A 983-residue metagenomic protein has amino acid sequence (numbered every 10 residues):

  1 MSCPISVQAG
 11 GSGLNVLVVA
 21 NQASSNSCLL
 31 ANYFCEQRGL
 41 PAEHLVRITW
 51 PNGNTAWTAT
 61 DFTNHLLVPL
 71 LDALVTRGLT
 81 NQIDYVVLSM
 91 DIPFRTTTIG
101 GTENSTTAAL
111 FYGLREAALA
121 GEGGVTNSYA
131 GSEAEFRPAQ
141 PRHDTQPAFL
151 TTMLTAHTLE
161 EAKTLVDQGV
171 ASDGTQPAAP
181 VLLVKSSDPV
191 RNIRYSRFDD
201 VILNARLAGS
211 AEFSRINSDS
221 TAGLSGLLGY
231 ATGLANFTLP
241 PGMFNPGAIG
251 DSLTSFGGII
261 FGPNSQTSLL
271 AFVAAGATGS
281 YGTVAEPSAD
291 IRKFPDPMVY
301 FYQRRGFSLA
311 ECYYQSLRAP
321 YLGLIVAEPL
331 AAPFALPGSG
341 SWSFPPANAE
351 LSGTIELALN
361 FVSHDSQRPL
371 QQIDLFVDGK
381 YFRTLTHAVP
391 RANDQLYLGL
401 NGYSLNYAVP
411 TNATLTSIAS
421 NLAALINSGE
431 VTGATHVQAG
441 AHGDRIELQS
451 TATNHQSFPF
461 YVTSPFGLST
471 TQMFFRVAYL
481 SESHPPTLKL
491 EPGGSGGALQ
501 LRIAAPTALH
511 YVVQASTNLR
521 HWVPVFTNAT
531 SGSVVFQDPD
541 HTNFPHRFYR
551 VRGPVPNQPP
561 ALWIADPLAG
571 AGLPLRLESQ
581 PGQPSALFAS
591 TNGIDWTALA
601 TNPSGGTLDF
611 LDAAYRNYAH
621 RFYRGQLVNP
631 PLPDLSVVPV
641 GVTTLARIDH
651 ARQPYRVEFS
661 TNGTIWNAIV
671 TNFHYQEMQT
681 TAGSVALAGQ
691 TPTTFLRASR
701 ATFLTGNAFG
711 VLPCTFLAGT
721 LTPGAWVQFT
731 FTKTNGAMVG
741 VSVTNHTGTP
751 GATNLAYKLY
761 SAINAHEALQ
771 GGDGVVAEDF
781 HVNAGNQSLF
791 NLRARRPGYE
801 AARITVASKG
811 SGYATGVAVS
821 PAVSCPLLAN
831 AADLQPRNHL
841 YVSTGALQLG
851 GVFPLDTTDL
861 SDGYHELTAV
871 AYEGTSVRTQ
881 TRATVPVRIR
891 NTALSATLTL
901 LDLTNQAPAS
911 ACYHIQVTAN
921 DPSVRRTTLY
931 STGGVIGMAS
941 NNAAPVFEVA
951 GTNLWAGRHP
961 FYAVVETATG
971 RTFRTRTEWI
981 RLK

Functional and structural regions predicted by a protein language model:
G10-Q372, R890: Cysteine-dependent hydrolase recognition
A347-T386, A392, M473-R476, F659-T680 (+1 more regions): Long, low-complexity serine/threonine/glycine- and acidic-rich segments characteristic of extracellular
L351, H364-P369, V389-R391, T507-V512 (+5 more regions): A short beta-turn/strand-edge loop motif at beta-sheet boundaries
S363-D365, L400, S450-A452, I503-T507 (+7 more regions): Non-cytosolic beta-sheet module surface loops
P369-I373, D394-L396, Q456-F458, L509-V512 (+7 more regions): Short beta-strand/loop motifs in extracellular/secreted proteins, especially within beta-sandwich accessory domains
L385-V462, S699-T702, T715-S808, C825-L828: Extended, beta-strand-rich, solvent-exposed assembly scaffolds of outer structural proteins
Q472-R700: Short, composition-biased motifs enriched in small/polar/acidic residues
